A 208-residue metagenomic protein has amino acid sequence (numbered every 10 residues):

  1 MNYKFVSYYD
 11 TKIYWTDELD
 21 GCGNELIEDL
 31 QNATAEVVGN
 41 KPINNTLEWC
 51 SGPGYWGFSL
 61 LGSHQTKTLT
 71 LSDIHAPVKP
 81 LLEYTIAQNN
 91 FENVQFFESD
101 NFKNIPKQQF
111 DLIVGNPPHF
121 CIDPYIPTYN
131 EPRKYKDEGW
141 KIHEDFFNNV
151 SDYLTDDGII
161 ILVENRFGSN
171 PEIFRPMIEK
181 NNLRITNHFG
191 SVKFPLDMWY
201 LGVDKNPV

Functional and structural regions predicted by a protein language model:
M1-V38: Class I SAM-dependent transferase core
D29-P106, L112-G115, C121-I122: Conserved SAM/SAH cofactor-binding pocket of Class I
E83-Y84, Y125-T128, I173-P176: Short amphipathic alpha-helical segments
P117-D145: Mobile active-site "lid"/loop adjacent to the S-adenosyl-L-methionine
I142-D197: Conserved Class I SAM-dependent methyltransferase catalytic core
L201-G202: C-terminal edge-of-domain segments
N206-V208: Flexible, glycine-/basic-rich loop-and-beta segments that form/coincide with the SAM-dependent methyltransferase
